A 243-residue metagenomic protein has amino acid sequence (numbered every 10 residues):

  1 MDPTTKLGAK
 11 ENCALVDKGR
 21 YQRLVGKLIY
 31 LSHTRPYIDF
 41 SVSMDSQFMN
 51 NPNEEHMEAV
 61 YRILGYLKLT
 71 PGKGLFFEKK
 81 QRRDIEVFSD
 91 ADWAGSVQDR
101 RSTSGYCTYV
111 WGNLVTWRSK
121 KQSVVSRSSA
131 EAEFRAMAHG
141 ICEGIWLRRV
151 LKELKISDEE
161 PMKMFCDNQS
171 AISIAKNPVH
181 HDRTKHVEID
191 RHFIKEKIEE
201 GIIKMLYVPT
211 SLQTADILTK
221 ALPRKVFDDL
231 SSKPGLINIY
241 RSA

Functional and structural regions predicted by a protein language model:
M1-K73, P209, Q213, I217-T219: C-terminal reverse transcriptase regions that engage the nucleic-acid substrate
T4-G26, E86-S89, W117-E133: Short, conserved non-catalytic motifs in the polymerase core
G19-D39, D92, T103, A130-W146: Conserved pre-motif C helix in the palm subdomain of viral-like polymerases
G72-L75, V97: Nucleic-acid 5′ end/cap handling module spanning
F76, D84, S102, L114 (+1 more regions): RNase H-like nuclease module associated with reverse transcription
D84-V97: Two-metal-ion RNase H-like nuclease active-site motif
S89, T108, A243: Family-specific functional microsites
S96-G112: Acidic, metal-ligating active-site segments
